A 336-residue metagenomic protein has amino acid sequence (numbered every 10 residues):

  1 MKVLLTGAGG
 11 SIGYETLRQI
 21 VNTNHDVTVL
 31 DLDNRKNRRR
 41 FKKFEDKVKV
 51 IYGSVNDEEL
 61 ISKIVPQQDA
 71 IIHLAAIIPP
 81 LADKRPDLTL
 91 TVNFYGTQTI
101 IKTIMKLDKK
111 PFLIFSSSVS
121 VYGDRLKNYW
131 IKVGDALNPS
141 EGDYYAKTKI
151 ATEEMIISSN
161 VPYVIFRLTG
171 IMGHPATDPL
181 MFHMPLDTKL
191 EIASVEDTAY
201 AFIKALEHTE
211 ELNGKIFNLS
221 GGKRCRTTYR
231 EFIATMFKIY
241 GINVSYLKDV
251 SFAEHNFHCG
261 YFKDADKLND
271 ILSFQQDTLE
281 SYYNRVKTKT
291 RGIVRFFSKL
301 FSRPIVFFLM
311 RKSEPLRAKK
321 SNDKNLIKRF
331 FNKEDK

Functional and structural regions predicted by a protein language model:
V3-T23: N-terminal Rossmann NAD(P)H-binding glycine-rich loop of SDR-like oxidoreductase domains
F44-Y95, D124: NAD(P)H-binding glycine-rich loop region in Rossmannoid oxidoreductase-like domains and their noncatalytic homologs
N56, L88-T99, D143, K147-T148 (+1 more regions): Glycine-rich NAD(P)-binding loop of the Rossmann-fold in SDR/ketoreductase-type enzymes
Q98-G142: Conserved Rossmann-fold NAD(P)-dependent oxidoreductase catalytic core, especially the SDR/UDP-sugar
K127, S140-V164: Active-site Tyr-X1-5-Lys
S159, H174-H183, A205-F217: Glycine/proline-rich active-site loop of Rossmann-fold NAD(P)-dependent oxidoreductases
I165, M184-E207, G214-K215: Substrate-positioning beta->alpha
H208-I271, D277-R285, S298, F308-K336: Mid/C-terminal beta-alpha module of Rossmann-like enzyme folds, strongest in SDR-family dehydrogenases/epimerases
